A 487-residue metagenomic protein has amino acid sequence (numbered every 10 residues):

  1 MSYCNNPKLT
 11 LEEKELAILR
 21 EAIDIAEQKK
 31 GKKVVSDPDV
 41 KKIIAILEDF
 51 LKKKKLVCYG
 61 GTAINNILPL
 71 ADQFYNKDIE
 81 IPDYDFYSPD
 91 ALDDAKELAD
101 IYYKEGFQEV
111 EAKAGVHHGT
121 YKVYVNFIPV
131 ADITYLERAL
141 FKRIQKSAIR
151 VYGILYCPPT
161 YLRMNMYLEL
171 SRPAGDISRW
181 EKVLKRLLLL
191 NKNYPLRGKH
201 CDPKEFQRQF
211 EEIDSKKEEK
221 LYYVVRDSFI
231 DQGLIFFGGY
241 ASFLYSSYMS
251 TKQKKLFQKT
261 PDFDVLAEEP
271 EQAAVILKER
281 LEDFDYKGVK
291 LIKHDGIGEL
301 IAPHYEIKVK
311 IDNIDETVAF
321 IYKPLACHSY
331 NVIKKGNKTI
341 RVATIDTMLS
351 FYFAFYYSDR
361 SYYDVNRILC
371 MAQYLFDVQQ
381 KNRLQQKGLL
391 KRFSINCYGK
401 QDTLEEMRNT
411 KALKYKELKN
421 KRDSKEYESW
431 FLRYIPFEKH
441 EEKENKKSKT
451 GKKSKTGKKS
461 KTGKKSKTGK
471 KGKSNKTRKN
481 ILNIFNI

Functional and structural regions predicted by a protein language model:
M1-K42, R150-K220, E441-K447, I481-I487: N-terminal regions immediately upstream of nucleotidyltransferase
M1-K8, F127, I311-D315, N337: Residue-level detection of beta-strand-connecting loop/turn positions
S2-E13, Q28-K29, R197-R208, E212 (+2 more regions): C-terminal, non-catalytic extensions of nucleic-acid polymerases
V40-L92, L221-E271: Active-site nucleotide-donor binding segment shared across nucleotidyl transfer reactions
L92-A99, E271-K278: Short, conserved charged micro-motifs
D100-F141, R280-S329: Conserved catalytic core of two-metal-ion nucleotidyltransferases
A148-E169, G336-D359: Phosphate-handling catalytic interfaces
E444-I487: Arg/Lys-rich, intrinsically disordered low-complexity tails that mediate electrostatic binding and condensation
